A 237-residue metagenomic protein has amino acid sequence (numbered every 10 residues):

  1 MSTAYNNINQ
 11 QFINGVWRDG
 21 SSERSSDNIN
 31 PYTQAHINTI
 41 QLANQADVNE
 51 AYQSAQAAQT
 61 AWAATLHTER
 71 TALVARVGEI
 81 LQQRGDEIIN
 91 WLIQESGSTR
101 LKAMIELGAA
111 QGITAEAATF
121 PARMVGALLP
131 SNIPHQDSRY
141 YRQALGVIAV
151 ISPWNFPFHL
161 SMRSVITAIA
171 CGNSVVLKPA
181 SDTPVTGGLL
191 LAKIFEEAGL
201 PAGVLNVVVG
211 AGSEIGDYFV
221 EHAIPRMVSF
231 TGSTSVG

Functional and structural regions predicted by a protein language model:
M1-Q136: N-terminal Rossmann-like NAD(P)+-binding subdomain of aldehyde/semialdehyde dehydrogenases
L128-G237: Rossmann-like NAD(P) dinucleotide-binding subdomain of oxidoreductase/dehydrogenase enzymes
